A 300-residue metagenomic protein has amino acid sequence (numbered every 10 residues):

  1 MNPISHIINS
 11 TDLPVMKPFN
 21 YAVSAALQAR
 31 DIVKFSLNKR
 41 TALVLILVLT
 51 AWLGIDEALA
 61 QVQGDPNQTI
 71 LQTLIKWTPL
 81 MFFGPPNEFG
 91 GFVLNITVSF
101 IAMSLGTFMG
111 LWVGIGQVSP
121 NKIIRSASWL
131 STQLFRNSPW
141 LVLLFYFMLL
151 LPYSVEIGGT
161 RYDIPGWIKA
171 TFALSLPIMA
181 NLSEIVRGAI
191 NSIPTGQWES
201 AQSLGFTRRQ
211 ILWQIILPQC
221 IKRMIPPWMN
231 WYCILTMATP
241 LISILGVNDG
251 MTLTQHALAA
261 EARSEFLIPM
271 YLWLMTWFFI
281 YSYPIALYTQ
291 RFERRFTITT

Functional and structural regions predicted by a protein language model:
N2-T300: Transmembrane alpha-helices and adjacent helix-loop boundaries
